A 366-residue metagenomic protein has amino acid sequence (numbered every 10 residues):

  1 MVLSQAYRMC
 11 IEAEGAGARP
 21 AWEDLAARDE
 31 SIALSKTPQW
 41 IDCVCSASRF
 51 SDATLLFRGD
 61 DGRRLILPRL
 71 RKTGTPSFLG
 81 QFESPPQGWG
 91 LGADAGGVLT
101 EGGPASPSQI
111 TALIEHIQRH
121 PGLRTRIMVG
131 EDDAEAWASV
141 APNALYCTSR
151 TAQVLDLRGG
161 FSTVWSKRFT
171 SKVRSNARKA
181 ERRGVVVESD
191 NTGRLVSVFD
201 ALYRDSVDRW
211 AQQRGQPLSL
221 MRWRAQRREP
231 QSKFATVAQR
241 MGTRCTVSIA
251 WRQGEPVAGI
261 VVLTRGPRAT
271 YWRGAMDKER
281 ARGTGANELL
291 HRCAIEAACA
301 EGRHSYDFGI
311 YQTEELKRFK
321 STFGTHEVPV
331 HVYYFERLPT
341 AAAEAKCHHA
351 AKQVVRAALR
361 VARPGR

Functional and structural regions predicted by a protein language model:
V2-R8, R71-T73, S139-T163, A300-R366: Active-site/acyl-donor-binding loops of N-acyltransferases
Q5-D61, L67-Q81, D132-S149, G160-R282: A conserved beta-strand-loop-helix scaffold within acyl/acetyltransferase catalytic domains
L56, L79, S84, G88 (+2 more regions): Aromatic (often tryptophan-rich) hydrophobic motifs at membrane interfaces
G88-V98, C147-V154: Acyl/amide activation-and-transfer machinery of modular secondary-metabolite enzymes
A93-A105, G274-T284: A short, internal acetyl-CoA/4′-phosphopantetheine-binding micro-motif in the GNAT/acyltransferase core
P104-A152: Non-catalytic accessory segments adjacent to catalytic cores
T125-I127, E188-S189, H304-F308: Short catalytic-loop micro-motif centered on adjacent basic/acidic residues
